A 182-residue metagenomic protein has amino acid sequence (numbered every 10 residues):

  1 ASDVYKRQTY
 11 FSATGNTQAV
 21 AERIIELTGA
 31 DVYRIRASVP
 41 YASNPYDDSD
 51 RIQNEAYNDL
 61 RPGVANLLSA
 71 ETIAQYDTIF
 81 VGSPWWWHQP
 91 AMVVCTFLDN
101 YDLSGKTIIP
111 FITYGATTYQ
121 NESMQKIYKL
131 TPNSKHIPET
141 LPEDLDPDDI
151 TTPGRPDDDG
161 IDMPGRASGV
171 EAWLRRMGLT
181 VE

Functional and structural regions predicted by a protein language model:
A1-Y5: Short, small-residue-biased leader/transition segments that mark boundaries at the very start of proteins
K6, G29, D77-T78: Conserved acidic residues
A13-N16, A37-Y41, W85-Q89, Y114-Y119 (+1 more regions): Solvent-exposed loop/turn segments at secondary-structure junctions within structured extracellular/periplasmic domains
V20-G29: A short, Lys/Arg-enriched amphipathic alpha-helix followed by its capping loop at the start of a domain
G29-Y46: A short beta-strand-loop structural module common to alpha/beta enzyme folds
V32, S134-D144: Short beta-strand elements in bilobed, periplasmic/extracellular small-molecule ligand-binding domains
Y46-S134: Helix-loop-strand module that forms the ligand-binding subsite of alpha/beta enzymes
P142-E182: Glycine-rich phosphate/pyrophosphate-binding loop and the adjoining helix
